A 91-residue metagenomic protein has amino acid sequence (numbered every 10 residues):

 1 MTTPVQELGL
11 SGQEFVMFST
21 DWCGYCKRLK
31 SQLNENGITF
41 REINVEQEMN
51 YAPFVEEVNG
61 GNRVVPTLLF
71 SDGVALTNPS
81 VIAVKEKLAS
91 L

Functional and structural regions predicted by a protein language model:
T3-N36: Local sequence-structure signature of Cys/Sec-based thiol-disulfide redox active-site neighborhoods
E14-V16, T39-R41, D72-V74: Short active-site oxyanion
I38-A52: Thiol-based oxidoreductase modules, predominantly thioredoxin-like and allied folds used for disulfide exchange
N59-L68: Structural micro-motif
F70-L91: Non-catalytic, surface beta->alpha helical segment in thiol-disulfide oxidoreductase systems
